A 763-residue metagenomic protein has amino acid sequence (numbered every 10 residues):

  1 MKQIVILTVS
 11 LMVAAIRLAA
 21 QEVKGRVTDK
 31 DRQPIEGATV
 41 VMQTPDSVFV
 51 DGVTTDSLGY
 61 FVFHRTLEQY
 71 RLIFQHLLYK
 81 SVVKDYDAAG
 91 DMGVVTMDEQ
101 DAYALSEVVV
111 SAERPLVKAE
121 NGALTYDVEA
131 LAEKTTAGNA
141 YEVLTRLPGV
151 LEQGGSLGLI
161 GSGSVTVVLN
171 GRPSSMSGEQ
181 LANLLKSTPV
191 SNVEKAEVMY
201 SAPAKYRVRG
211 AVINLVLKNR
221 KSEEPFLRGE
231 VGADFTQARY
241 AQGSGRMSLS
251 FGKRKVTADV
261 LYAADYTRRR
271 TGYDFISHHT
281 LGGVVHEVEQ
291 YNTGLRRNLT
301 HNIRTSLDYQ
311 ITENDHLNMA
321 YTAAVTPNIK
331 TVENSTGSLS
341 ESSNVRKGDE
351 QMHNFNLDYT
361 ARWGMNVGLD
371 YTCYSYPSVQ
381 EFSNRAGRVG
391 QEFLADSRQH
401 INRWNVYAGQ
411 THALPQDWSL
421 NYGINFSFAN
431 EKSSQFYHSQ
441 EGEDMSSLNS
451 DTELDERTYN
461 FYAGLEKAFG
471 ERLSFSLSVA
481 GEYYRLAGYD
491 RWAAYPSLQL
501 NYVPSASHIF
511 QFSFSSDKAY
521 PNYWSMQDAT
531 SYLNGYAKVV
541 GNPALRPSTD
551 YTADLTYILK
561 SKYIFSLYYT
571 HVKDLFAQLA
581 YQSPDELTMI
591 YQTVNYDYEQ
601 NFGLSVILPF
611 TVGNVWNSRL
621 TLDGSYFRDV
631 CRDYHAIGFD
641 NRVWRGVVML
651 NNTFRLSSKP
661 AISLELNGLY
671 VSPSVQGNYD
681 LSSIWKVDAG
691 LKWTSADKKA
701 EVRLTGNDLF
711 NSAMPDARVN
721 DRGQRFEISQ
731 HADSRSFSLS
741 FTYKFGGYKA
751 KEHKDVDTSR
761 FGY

Functional and structural regions predicted by a protein language model:
V41-Q43, Q75-Y79, D91-A132, E152-G154 (+2 more regions): Short, acidic, small-residue-rich periplasmic hinge/interaction motif at the N-terminus of Gram-negative outer-membrane
Q43-V48, R71-D85: A short, solvent-exposed loop/turn motif at the edges and junctions of modular extracellular/periplasmic domains
D46-Y60: Short, acidic Ser/Thr/Gly-rich low-complexity loop/linker segments typical of extracellular and cell-surface proteins
H64, S174-S201: Short acidic/polar hinge/loop motifs at secondary-structure boundaries that mediate gating or recognition
D91-D98, A140-V143, L181-N183, E197 (+2 more regions): N-terminal periplasmic accessory domains that precede and gate Gram-negative outer-membrane beta-barrel machines
Y141-S177: Extracytoplasmic beta-strand/coil segments of soluble accessory domains associated with Gram-negative outer-membrane
V256, T300-T326, N344-P496, V503-S507 (+3 more regions): Face-selective signature of the C-terminal outer-membrane beta-barrel domain
L454, K518-S566, H571-K573, M589-G603 (+2 more regions): Outer-membrane beta-barrel signature, preferentially recognizing the C-terminal barrel domain of Gram-negative
